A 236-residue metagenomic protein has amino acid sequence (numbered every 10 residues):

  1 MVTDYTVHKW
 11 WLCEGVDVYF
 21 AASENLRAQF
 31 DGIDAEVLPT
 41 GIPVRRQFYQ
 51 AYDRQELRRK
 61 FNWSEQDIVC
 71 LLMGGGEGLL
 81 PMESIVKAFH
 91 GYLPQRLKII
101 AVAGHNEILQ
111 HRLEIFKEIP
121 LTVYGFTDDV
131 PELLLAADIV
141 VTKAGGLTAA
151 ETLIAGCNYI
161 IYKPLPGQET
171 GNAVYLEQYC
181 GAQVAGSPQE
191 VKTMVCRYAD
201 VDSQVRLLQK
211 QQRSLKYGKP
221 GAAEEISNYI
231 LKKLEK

Functional and structural regions predicted by a protein language model:
D4-V18: Membrane-proximal helix-turn-helix segments that form the acceptor-binding/catalytic region of lipid-linked
G15-G76, H105-N106: A nucleotide-sugar donor-handling region in carbohydrate enzymes
D53, P188-Q189, C196-L215, K232-K236: Conserved donor-nucleotide binding/catalytic region of nucleotide-linked donor-dependent transferases
Q55-E56, W63-A136: Donor-nucleotide binding loops and adjacent catalytic segments primarily of GT-B fold Leloir glycosyltransferases
P131, A149-A155, V174: Short alpha-helical segment that forms part of, or immediately flanks, the ligand-binding pocket in carbohydrate-active
L135-G145: Acidic donor-binding loop of glycosyltransferase active sites
A137-D138, G156-N158: A short alpha->beta transition loop at the rim of the catalytic pocket in nucleotide-sugar-dependent
P166-R197: Change "using UDP/GDP/dTDP sugars" to "using nucleotide sugars
